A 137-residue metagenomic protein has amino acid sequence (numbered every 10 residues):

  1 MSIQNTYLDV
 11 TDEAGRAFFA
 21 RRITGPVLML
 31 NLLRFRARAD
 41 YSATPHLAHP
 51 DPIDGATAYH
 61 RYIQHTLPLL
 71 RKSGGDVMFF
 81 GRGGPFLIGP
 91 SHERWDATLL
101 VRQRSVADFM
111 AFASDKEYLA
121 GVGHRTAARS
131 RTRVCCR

Functional and structural regions predicted by a protein language model:
M1-A97, R104, D108: Short S/T/G/P-rich N-terminal loop/turn motif that feeds into the first structured element of a domain
Y62, G121-V122: Alpha-helical structural motif
G74-V77, E117, R133-V134: Secondary-structure boundary/capping signal
L87, L119-G121: A short local loop/turn or secondary-structure capping micro-motif enriched for an aromatic residue
D96-L99, R131-R133: Generic beta-strand structural signal
R102-Q103, F112: Conserved catalytic core of Hanks-type protein kinase domains
A111-Y118: Short amphipathic alpha-helices in soluble, non-transmembrane regions that often serve as interface/regulatory elements
G123-R137: Charge-dense polyanion-binding interfaces
